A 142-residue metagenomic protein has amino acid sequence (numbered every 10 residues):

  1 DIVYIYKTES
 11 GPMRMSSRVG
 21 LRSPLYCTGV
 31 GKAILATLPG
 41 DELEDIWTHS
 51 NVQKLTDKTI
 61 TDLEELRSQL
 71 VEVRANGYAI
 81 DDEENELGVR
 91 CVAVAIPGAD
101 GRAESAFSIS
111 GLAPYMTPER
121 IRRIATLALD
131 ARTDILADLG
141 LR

Functional and structural regions predicted by a protein language model:
D1-S10, R123-R142: Intrinsically disordered, low-complexity terminal regulatory regions
Y4, M15, T117-E119: Short acidic, gly/pro-rich beta-turn/loop elements at beta-sheet edges and active-site/ligand-binding grooves
Y4-Y6, Y26, Y78, C91: Aromatic side chains
I5-S10, T37, H49, I109-L112: Generic beta-structure capping elements
P12-N85: Short, solvent-exposed recognition segments
S17, S108-S110, L136: Short linear Ser/Thr-Pro motifs
T61-A131: Extended hydrophobic
